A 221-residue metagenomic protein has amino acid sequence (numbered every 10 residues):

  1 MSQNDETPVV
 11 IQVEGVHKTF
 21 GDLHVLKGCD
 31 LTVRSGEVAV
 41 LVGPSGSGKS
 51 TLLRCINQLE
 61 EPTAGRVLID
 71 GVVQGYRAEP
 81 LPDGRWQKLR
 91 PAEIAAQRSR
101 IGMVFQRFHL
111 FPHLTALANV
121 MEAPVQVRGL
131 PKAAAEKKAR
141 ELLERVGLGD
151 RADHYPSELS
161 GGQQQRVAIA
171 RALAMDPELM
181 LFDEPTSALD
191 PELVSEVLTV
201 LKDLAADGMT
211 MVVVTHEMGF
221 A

Functional and structural regions predicted by a protein language model:
M1-V9: Extreme N-terminus of proteins, especially the signal/transit-peptide cleavage junction and the first residues
P8-A221: ABC family nucleotide-binding domain
